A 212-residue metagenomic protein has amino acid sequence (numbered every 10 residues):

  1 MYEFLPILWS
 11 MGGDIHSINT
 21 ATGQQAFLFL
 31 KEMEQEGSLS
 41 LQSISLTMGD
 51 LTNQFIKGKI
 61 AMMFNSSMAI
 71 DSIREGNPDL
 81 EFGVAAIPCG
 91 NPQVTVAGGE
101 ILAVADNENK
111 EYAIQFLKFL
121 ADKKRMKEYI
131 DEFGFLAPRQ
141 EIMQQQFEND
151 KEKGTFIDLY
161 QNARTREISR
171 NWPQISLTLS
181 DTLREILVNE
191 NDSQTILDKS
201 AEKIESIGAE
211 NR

Functional and structural regions predicted by a protein language model:
M1-I18, K31, I60: Extracytoplasmic/periplasmic solute-binding protein
I15-I44, I87: Glycine-centered hinge/linker elements that transmit conformational signals in sensory and ligand-binding systems
Q35-S38, A69, R74-F135, V188 (+1 more regions): Extracytoplasmic/periplasmic substrate-recognition and gating elements
L41-I56: Short helix-initiation/N-cap motifs at beta->coil->alpha
M48, N65-I70, F156: Beta->alpha turn/N-cap motifs
T52-Q54, I70-G76, E205: Pocket-flanking alpha-helical
I56-N65, P78-L80: Alpha-to-beta junction loops
P78, F82, I130-D181, E185 (+1 more regions): Long, aromatic- and glycine/proline-rich binding clefts that accommodate carbohydrate-like moieties
